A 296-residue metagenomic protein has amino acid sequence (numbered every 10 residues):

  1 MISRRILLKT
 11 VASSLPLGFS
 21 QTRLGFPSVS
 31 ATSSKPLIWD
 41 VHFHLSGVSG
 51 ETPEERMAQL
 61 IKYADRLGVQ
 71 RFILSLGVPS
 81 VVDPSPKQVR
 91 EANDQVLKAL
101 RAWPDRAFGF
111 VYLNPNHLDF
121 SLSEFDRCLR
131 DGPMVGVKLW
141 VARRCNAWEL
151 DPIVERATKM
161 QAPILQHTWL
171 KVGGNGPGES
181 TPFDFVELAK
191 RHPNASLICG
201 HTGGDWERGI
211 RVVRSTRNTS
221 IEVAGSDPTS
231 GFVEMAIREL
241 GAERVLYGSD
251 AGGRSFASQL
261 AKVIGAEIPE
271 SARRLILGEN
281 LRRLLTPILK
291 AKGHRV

Functional and structural regions predicted by a protein language model:
I2-L37, V41, P53-R71, D126 (+2 more regions): Mid-to-C-terminal alpha-helical segments outside catalytic/metal-binding sites
I38-V48, L165-T168: Histidine-centered catalytic micro-motifs
W39-V41, L74-S75, F110-Y112, K138 (+3 more regions): Active-site neighborhood of phospho(di)ester-bond hydrolases with catalytic His/Asp-centered motifs
S46-E54, F110-H117: Active-site mouth loops of central-metabolism enzymes
E54-D65, R90, D94-L97, R101 (+8 more regions): Amphipathic, non-transmembrane alpha-helical secondary structure
Q70-R71, P86-V172, E179: Active-site gating/metal-coordination segments in enzymes
L76-Q88: Glycine-rich, proline-tolerant flexible connector loops at the mouths of alpha/beta enzymes
G132-G136, R143-L246, G293-R295: Catalytic pocket-lining loop regions of alpha/beta-barrel enzymes, especially the amidohydrolase/enolase/GH5 lineages
